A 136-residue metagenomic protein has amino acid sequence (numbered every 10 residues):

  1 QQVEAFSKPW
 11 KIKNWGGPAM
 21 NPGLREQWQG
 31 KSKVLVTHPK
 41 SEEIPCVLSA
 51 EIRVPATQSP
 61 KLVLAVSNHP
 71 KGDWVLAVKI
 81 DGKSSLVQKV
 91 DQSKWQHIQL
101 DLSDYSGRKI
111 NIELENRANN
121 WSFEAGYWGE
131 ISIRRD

Functional and structural regions predicted by a protein language model:
Q1-D136: Gly-Asp-aromatic-enriched flexible segments
